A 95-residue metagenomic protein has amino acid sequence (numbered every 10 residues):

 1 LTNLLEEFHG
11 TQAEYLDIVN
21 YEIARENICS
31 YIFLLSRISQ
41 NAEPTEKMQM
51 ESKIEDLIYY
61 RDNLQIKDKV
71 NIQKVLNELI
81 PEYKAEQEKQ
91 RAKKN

Functional and structural regions predicted by a protein language model:
T2-E6, E88-N95: Short acidic DE-rich linear segments
E7-R25: Short, charge/polar-rich alpha-helical segments
N20-I32, K53: Short amphipathic alpha-helical heptad-repeat segments
Q40-K47, Q65-V70: Charged, low-complexity interaction regions
E46-D56, Q73-N77: Short, charged, amphipathic alpha-helical segments
D56-K74: Amphipathic alpha-helical coiled-coil segments
I72-E88: Long amphipathic alpha-helical coiled-coil segments
